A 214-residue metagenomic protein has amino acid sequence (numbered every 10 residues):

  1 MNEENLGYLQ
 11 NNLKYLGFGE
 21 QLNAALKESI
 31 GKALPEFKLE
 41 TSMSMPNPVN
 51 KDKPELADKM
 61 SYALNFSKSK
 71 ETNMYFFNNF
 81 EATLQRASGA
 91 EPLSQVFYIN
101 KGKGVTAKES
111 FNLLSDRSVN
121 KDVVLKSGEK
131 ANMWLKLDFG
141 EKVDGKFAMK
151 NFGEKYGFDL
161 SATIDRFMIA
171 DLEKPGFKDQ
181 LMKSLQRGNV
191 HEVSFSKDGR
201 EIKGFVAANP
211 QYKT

Functional and structural regions predicted by a protein language model:
M1-T214: A structural motif
